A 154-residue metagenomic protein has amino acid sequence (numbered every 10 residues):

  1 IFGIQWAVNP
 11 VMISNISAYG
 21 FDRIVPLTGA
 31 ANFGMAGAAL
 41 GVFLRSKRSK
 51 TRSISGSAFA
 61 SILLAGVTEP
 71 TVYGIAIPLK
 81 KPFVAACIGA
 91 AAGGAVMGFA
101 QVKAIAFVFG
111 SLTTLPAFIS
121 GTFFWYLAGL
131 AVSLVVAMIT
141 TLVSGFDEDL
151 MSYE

Functional and structural regions predicted by a protein language model:
I1-F2, L130: Residue-level hotspots within the lipid-embedded alpha helices of multi-pass solute transporters
F2-N9: Membrane-interfacial helix-loop segments of redox and metal-homeostasis proteins, especially TM-loop-TM junctions
N9, I13-A90: Helix-loop-helix junctions within the multi-pass membrane cores of secondary transporters/permeases
V11-S14, V42, P70-E154: Transmembrane alpha-helical segments and their short flanking loops that form helix-hairpins/helix-helix interfaces
